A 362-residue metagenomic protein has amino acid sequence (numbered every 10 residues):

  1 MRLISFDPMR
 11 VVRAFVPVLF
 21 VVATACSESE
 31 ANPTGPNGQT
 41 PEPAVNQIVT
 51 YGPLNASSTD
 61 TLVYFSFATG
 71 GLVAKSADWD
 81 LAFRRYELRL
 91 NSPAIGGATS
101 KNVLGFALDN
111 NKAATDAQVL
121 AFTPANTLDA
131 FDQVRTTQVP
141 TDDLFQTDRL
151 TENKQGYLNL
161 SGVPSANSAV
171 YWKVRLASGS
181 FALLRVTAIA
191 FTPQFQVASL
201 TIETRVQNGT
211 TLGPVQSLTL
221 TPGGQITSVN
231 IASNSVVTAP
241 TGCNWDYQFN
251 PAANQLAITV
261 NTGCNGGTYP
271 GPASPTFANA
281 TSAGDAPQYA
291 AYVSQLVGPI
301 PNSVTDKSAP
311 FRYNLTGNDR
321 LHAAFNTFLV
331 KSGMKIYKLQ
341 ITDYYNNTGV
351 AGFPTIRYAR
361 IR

Functional and structural regions predicted by a protein language model:
R2-V16: Bacterial N-terminal signal peptides that target proteins for export
V22-A25: C-terminal motif of bacterial Sec signal peptides marking the signal peptidase cleavage site
S29-R362: Surface-exposed, beta-sheet-biased, low-hydrophobicity segments with strongly acidic/polar composition
